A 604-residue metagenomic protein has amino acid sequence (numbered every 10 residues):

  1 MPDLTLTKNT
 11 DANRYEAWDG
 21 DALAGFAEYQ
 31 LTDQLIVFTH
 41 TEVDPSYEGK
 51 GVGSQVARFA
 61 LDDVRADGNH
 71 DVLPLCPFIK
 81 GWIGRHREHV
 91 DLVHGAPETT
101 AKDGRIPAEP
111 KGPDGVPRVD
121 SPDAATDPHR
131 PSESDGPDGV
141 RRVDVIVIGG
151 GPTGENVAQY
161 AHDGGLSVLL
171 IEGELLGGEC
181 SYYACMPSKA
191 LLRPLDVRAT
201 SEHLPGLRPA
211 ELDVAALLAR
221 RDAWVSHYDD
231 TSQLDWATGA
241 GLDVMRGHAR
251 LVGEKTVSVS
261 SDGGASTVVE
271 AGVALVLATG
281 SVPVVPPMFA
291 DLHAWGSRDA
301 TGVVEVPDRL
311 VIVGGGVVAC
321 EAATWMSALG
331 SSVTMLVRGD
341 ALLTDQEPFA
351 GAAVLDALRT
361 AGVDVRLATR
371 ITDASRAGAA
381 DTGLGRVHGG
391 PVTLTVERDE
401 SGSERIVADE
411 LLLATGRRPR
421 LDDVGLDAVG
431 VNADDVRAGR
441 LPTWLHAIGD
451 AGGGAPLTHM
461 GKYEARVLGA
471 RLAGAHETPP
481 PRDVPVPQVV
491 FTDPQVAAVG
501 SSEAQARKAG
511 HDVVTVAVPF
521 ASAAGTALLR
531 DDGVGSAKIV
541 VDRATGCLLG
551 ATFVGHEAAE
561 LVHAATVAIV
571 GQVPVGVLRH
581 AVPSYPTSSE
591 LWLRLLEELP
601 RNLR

Functional and structural regions predicted by a protein language model:
G49-D62: Conserved acetyl-CoA-binding loop-helix of GNAT-fold acetyltransferases
D123-H129, R141-V143, P152, Y160-L166 (+9 more regions): Glycine-rich flavin
G136-G151, V306-G316: Beta1/beta-strand and adjacent pyrophosphate-binding region of the FAD-binding site in flavoprotein oxidoreductases
I146-I148, A249, V269-G280, I312-V313 (+5 more regions): Short hydrophobic core segments
I148-T153, V157-E174, E179, M186 (+3 more regions): Flexible, glycine-rich terminal cap/loop adjacent to redox cofactors in electron-transfer oxidoreductases
L275-D299, L384-G385, G390-V392, E397-T443 (+1 more regions): Glycine-rich beta-alpha-beta "Rossmann" dinucleotide-binding loop(s) and their flanking helix/strand
V304-Q346, A350, L457: Rossmann-like NAD(P)H-binding beta-loop-alpha module
A438-A455, T545, L549: Short FAD-binding loop at a beta-strand-to-alpha-helix junction that anchors the flavin cofactor in diverse
